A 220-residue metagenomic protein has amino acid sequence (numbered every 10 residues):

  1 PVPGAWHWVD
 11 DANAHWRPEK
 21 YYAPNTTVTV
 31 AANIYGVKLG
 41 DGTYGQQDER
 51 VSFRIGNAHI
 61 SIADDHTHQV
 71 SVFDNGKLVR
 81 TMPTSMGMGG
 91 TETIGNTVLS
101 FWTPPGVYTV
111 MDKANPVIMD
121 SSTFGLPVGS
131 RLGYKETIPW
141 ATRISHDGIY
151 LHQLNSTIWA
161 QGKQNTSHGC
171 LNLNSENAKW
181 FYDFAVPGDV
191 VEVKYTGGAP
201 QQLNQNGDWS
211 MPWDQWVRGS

Functional and structural regions predicted by a protein language model:
P1-N57: Acidic, low-complexity Ser/Thr/Gly/Pro-rich repeat segments typical of extracellular/periplasmic and surface-exposed
A14, R54, I62-D65, N172-N177: Short, glycine/acidic-rich beta->alpha junctions
W16-E19, N96-T97, P139, T166-H168: Second-shell loop/turn segments in exported
D41, D65, N206-S210: Mature, Sec-exported extracytoplasmic domains of Gram-positive
T43, Q47-W159: Gly/Pro-biased beta-strand-loop elements
W102, V117-S220: Exported/periplasmic cell-wall-interacting domains
